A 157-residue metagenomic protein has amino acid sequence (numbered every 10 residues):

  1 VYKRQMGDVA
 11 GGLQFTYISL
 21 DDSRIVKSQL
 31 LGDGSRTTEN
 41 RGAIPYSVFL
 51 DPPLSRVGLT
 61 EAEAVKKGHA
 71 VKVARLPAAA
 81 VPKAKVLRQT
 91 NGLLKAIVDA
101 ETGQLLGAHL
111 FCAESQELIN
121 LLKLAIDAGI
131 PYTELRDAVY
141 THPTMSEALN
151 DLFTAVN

Functional and structural regions predicted by a protein language model:
V1-Q5: Conserved small/polar residues in nucleotide/adenosyl-binding loops
M6, Y17-R41, A70, A128: Internal hydrophobic alpha-helix adjacent to the cofactor/substrate pocket in enzyme cavities
G7-D8, G107: Conserved phosphate-binding and hydrolysis motifs of nucleotide-dependent enzymes
D8-G11, Y46: Short beta-alpha connecting loops at secondary-structure transitions that line or flank enzyme active sites
A10, S23-R24, I97, E101: Anionic group-transfer/hydrolysis microenvironments
G11, S35-R36, R41-G42, A78-V81: Short beta-turn/strand-loop junction motif enriched in small, turn-promoting residues
G11-L13, Y17: An anion/pyrophosphate-binding glycine-rich loop and adjacent beta-alpha core in soluble alpha-beta enzymes
I44, F49-N157: Flexible, glycine-rich terminal cap/loop adjacent to redox cofactors in electron-transfer oxidoreductases
